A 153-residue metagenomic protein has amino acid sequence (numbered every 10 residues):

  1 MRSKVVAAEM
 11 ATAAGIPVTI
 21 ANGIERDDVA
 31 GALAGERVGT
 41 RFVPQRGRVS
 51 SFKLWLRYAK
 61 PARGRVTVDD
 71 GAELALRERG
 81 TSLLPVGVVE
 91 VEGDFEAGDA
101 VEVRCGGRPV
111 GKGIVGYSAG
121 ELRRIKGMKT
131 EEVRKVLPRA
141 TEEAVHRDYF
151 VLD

Functional and structural regions predicted by a protein language model:
M1-D153: C-terminal catalytic "cap/lid" subdomain
